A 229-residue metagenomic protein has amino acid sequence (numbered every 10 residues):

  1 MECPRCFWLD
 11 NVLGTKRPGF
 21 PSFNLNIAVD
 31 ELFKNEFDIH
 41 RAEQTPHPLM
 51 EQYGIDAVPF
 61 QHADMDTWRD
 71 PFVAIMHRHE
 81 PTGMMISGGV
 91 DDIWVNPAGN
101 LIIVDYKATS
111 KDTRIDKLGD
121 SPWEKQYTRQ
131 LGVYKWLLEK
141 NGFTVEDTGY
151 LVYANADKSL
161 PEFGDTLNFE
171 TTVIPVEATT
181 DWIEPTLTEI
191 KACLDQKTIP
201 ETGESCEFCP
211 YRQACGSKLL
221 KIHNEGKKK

Functional and structural regions predicted by a protein language model:
M1-L101, K229: Metal-dependent nuclease catalytic cores that hydrolyze phosphodiester bonds in DNA/RNA, characterized by
W8-L9, K16-P18, K111-R114, D157-P161 (+1 more regions): Short catalytic/ligand-binding loop motif for oxyanion handling, primarily in non-cytosolic enzymes, centered on
L13, A42, A108-K111, W136-F143 (+4 more regions): Hydrophobic/aromatic-lined pockets within catalytic cores
G14-T15, S217-K229: Short cysteine/histidine-rich zinc-coordinating motifs and their immediately flanking basic loops
F20, Y150-V152, C209-G216, I222: Catalytic phosphate/metal-binding cores of nucleic-acid and nucleotide-processing enzymes, i.e., regions that mediate
W68-P185: Mg2+/Mn2+-dependent nuclease catalytic core
G142-T148, T198-T202, K221: Short conserved catalytic/interaction loops centered on acidic-Pro-aromatic/His motifs
T172-Q213: Polybasic (Lys/Arg-rich)
